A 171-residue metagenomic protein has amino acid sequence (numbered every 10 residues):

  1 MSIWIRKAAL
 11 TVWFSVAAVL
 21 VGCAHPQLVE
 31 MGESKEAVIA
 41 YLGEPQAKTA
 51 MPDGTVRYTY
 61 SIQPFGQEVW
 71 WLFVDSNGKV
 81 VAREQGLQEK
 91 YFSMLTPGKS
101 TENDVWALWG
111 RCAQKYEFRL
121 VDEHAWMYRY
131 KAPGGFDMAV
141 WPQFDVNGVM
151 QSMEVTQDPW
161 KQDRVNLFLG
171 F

Functional and structural regions predicted by a protein language model:
S2-V12: Bacterial N-terminal signal peptides that target proteins for export
S15-V16: Repetitive helical segments and hydrophobic/amphipathic motifs
V19-G22: C-terminal motif of bacterial Sec signal peptides marking the signal peptidase cleavage site
A24-F171: Residues within mature, well-folded domains
